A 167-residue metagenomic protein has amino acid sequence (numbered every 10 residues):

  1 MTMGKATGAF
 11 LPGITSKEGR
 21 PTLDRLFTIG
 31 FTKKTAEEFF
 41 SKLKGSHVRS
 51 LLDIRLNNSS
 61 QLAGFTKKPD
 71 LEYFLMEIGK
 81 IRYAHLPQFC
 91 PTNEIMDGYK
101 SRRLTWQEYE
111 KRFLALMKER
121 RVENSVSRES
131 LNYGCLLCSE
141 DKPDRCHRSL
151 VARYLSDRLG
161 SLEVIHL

Functional and structural regions predicted by a protein language model:
G4, F10-L167: Residues lining hydrophobic/aromatic ligand-binding pockets adjacent to catalytic sites
